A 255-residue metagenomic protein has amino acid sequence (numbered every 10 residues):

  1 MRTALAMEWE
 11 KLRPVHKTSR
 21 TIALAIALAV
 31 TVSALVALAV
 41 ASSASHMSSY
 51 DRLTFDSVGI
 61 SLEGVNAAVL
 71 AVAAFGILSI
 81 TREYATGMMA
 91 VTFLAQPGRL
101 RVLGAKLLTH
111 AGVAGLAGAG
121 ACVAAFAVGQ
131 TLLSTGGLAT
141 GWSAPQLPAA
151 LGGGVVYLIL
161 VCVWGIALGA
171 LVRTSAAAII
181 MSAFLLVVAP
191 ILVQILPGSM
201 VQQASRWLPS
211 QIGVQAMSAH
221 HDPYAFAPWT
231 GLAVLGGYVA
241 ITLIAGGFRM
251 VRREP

Functional and structural regions predicted by a protein language model:
M1-A27, R173, L186: Aromatic- and glycine-rich beta-strand/loop motifs that create alpha-glucan
K11, T81, T92-L94, G165 (+1 more regions): Helix-capping/transition residues at the boundaries of transmembrane alpha-helices and the short helical linkers
T18-I77, L103-L171, I191-V193, V214-G237 (+1 more regions): Secretory targeting signals
S19, L100, A176-A177: Residues that define the loop-to-transmembrane-helix transition and helix capping in multi-pass membrane transporters
T31-A34, S175-Q211: Transmembrane helix segments
A39-A44, Y84, M88, V128 (+6 more regions): Membrane-interfacial segments
A74-A95, R99-L100, L107: Transmembrane helix boundary and interhelical loop/hinge segments in multi-pass membrane proteins
V234-P255: Junction motif at the cytosolic side of a transmembrane helix
